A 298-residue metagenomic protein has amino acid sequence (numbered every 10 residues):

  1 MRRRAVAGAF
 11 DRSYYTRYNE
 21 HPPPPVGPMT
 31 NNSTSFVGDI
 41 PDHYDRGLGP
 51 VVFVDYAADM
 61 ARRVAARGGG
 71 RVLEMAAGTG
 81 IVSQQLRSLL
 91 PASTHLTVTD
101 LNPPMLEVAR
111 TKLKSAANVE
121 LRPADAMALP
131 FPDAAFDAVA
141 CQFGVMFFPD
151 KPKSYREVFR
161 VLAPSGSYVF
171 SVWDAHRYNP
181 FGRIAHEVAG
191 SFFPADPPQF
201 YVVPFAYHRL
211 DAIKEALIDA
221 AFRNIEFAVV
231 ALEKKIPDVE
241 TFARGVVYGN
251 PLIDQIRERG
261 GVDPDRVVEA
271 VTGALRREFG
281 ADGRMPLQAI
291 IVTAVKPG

Functional and structural regions predicted by a protein language model:
R2, F10-P28: Short, intrinsically disordered or compositionally biased N-terminal tails of bacterial proteins
Y14-Y15, S33, T79-I81, Y201 (+1 more regions): Conserved Class I S-adenosyl-L-methionine
N19, G27-G70, I81-L89, M105-V108 (+2 more regions): Conserved class I S-adenosyl-L-methionine
R71-L129, A138, K153: Class I SAM-dependent methyltransferase SAM/SAH-binding core
L101, S171-A175, V230: Short strand-turn motif at the edge of the Rossmann-like AdoMet-binding core
D137-P152, D174: A short SAM/SAH-binding and catalytic strip from SAM-dependent methyltransferases
P152-S167: A short glycine-rich, Lys/Arg-flanked "PGG" loop and its adjoining helix->strand segment in the class I
S167-A195: Conserved class I S-adenosyl-L-methionine
